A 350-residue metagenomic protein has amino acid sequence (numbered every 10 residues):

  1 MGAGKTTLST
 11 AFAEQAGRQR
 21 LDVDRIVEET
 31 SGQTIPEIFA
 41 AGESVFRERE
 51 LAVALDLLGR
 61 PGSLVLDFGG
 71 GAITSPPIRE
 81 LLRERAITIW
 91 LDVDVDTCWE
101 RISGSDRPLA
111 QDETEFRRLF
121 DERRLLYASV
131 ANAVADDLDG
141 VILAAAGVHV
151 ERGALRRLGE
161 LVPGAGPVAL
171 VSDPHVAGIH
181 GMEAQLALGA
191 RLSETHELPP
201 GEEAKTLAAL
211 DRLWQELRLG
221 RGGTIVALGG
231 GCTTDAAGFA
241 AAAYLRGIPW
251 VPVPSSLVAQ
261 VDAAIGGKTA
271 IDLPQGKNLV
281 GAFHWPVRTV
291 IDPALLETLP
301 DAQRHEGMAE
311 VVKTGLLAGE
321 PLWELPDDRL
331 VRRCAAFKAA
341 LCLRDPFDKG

Functional and structural regions predicted by a protein language model:
A3: ATP-binding Walker
T6: Walker A/P-loop
A11, Q15, I87, E122-R152: NTP-dependent small-molecule kinase module
D22-L81: ATP-dependent small-molecule kinase phosphotransfer cores that center on conserved nucleotide phosphate-binding segments
E84-R124: A glycine- and Lys/Arg-enriched "phosphate-lid" helix/loop adjacent to the NTP-binding pocket of small-molecule kinases
L143-T224: ATP/NTP phosphate-donor binding region
F239-P326: A glycine/threonine-rich phosphate-anchoring loop and its flanking beta-alpha core in nucleotide/phosphate-binding
E324-G350: Active-site segments that bind and position negatively charged phosphate/pyrophosphate groups
